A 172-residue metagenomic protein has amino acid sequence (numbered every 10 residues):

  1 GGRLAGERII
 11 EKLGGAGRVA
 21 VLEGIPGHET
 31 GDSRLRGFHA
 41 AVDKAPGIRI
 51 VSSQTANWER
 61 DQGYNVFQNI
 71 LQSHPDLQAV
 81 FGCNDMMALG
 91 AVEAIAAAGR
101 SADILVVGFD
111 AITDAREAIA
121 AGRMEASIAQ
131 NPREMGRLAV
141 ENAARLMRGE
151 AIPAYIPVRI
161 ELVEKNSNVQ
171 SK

Functional and structural regions predicted by a protein language model:
G1, A20-F38, T55, E59-R60: Extracytoplasmic ligand-binding site segments that recognize negatively charged/polar headgroups
G1-V19, Q62-Y64, A88, A115 (+1 more regions): Hydrophobic alpha-helical segments within soluble ligand-binding/sensing domains
R3, E7-I10, H39-D43, L71 (+3 more regions): Class I S-adenosyl-L-methionine
G14-V19, A45-S52, L77: Short, structured loop/turn "capping" segments at alpha-beta junctions
V21, I50-S53, V106, S127 (+2 more regions): Conserved beta-strand scaffold positions in the cores of enzyme catalytic domains, especially in NTP/NDP-utilizing
L22, P26, A41-V42, N131-K172: Hinge/cleft segment of the Venus flytrap/periplasmic-binding protein
G37-F38, R49-S52, A56-E117: Hydrophobic alpha-helical
R123-E125: Glycine-enriched alpha-helix->loop->beta-strand junction motifs that scaffold or abut catalytic
